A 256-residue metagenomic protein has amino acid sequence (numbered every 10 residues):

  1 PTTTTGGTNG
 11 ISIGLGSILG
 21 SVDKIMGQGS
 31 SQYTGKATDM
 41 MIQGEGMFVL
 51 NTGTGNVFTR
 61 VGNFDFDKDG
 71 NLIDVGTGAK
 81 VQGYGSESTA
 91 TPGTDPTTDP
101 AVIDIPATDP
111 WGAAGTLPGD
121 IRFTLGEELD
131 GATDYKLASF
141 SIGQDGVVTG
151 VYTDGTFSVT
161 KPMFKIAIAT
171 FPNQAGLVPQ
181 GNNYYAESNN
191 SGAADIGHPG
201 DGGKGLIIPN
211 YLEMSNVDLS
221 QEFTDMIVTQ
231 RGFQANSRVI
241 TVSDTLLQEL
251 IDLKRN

Functional and structural regions predicted by a protein language model:
P1-S86, D95, G126-N256: Amphipathic alpha-helical polymerization modules
S88-T116, D120, E127-L129: Surface-exposed intrinsically disordered loops and tails
